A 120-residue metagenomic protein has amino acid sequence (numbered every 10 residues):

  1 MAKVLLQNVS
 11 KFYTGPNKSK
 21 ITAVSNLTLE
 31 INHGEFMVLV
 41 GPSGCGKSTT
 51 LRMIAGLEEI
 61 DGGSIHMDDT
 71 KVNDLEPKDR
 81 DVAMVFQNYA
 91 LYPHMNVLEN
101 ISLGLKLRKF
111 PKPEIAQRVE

Functional and structural regions predicted by a protein language model:
M1-E120: ABC family nucleotide-binding domain
